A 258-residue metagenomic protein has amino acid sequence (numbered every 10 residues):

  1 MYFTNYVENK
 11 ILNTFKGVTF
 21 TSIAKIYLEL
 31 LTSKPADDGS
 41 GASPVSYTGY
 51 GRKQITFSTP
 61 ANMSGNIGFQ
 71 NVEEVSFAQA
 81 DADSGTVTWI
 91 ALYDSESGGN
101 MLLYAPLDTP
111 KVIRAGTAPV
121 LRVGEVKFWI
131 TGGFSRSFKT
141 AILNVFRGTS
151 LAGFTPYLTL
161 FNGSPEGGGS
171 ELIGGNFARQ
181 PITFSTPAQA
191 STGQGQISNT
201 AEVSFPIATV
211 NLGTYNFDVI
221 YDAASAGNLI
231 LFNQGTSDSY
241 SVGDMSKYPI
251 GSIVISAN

Functional and structural regions predicted by a protein language model:
M1-I90, D94-D218, D222-N258: Small cysteine-rich, disulfide-bonded extracellular modules of the LU/uPAR three-finger superfamily and closely related
